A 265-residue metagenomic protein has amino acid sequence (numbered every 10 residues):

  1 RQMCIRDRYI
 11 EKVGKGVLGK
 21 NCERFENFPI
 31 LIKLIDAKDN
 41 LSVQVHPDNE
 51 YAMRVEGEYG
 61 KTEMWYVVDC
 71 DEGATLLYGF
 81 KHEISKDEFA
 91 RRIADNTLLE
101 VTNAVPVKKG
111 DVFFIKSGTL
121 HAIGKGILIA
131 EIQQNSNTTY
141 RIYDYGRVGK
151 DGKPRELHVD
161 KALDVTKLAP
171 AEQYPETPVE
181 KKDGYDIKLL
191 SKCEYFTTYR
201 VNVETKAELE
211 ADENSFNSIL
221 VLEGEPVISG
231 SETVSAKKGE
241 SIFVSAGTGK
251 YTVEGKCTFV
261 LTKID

Functional and structural regions predicted by a protein language model:
R1-I5: Short, small-residue-biased leader/transition segments that mark boundaries at the very start of proteins
R8-G16, P29-E56, K61-M64, E176-E208: A short glycine-rich, His/Asp/Glu-containing loop-to-beta-strand
N27, I35-N40, N49, Y59 (+5 more regions): Ligand-binding loop in jelly-roll beta-barrel domains
A37-N40, T62-R91, V203-S231: Glycine- and acidic-residue-biased ligand/ion/polar-headgroup-sensing regions
Q44, E50-A90, A94-D95, L99-V107 (+1 more regions): Long, hydrophobic, well-ordered secondary-structure blocks that form the structural core and pocket-lining surfaces
Y78-E100, A130-E172, T262-D265: Double-stranded beta-helix
T102-F114, G230-T248: Short acidic-glycine-tyrosine-enriched beta hairpin
Y140-F216: C-terminal amphipathic alpha-helical segment
